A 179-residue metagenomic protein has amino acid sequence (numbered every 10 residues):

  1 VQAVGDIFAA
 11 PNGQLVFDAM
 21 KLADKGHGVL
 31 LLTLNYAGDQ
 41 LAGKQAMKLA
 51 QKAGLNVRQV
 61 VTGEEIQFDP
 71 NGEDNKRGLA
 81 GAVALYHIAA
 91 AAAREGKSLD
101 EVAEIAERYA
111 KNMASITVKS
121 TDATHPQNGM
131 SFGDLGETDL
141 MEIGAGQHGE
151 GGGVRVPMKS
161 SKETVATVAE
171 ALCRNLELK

Functional and structural regions predicted by a protein language model:
V1-A9, L31-T33, R58-V61, E101-I105 (+1 more regions): General beta-strand structural signal in soluble alpha/beta enzymes
V1-G26, E170-N175: Glycine-rich oxoanion-binding loops at beta->alpha junctions
A3-Q14, L34-G38, G72-A80, K159: Alpha-helix capping and helix-loop boundary segments enriched in small/acidic/polar residues
N12, G81-L85, T164: Catalytic-loop motifs flanking and including active-site residues across diverse enzymes
L22-K25, A50-K52, G133-E137, L178: Solvent-exposed alpha-helices and their adjacent loops that cap or buttress functional pockets in soluble metabolic
D24-G26, G38-Q45, K52-E101, R108-S115: Active-site histidine-anchored catalytic micro-motif
F68, A93-K179: Mixed-charge interfacial surface used for oligomerization/domain docking and macromolecular partner engagement
